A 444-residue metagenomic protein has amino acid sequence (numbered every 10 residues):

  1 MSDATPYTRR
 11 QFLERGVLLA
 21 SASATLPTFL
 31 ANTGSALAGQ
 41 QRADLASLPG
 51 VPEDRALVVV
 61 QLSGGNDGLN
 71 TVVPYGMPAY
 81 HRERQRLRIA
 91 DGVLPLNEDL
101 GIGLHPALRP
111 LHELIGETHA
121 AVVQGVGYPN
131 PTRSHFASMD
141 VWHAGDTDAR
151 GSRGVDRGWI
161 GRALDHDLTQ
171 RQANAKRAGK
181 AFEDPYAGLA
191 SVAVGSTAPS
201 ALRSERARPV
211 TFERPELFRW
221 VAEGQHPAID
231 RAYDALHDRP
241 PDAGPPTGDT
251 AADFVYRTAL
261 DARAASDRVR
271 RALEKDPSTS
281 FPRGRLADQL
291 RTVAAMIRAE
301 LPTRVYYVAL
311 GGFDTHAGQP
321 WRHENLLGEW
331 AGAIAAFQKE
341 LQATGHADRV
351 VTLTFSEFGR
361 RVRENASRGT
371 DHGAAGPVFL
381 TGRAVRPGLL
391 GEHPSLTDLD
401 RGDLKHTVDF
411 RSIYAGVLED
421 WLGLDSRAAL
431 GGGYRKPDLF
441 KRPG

Functional and structural regions predicted by a protein language model:
S2-T344, R363, P377-G444: Feature for exported/extracytoplasmic and membrane-associated proteins, marking the mature portion
A56, R349-V350: Alpha-helical scaffolds flanking conserved acidic
V350-F358: Acidic/histidine-rich, metal-coordinating catalytic segments
